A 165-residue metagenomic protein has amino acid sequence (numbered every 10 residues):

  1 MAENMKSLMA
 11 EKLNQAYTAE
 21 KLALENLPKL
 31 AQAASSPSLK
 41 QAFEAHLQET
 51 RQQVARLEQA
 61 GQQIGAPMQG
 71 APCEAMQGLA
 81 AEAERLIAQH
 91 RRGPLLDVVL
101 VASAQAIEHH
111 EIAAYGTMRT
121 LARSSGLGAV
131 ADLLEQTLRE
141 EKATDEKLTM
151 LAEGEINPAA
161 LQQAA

Functional and structural regions predicted by a protein language model:
M1-A165: Amphipathic alpha-helical hairpins
